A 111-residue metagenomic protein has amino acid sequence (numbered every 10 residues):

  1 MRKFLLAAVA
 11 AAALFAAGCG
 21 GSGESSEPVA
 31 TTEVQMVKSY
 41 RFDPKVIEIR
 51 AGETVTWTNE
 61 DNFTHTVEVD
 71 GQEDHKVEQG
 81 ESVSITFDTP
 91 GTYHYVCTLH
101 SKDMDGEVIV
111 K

Functional and structural regions predicted by a protein language model:
R2-A8, A12-K111: Extracytoplasmic copper-binding redox domains, predominantly the cupredoxin/blue-copper superfamily
